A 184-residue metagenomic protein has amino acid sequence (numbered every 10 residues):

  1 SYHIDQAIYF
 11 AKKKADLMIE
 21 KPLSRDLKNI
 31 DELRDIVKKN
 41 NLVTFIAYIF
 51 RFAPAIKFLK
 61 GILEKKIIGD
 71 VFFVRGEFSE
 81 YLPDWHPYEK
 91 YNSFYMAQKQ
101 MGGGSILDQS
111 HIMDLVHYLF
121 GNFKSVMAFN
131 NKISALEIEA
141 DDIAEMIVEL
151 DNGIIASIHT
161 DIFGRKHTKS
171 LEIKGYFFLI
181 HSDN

Functional and structural regions predicted by a protein language model:
S1-I36: Beta-loop-alpha module in the N-terminal Rossmann-like domain of NAD(P)-dependent dehydrogenases, especially those
D5, Y9, E32, F58-G61 (+2 more regions): Alpha-helical elements of Rossmann-like donor-binding domains used by nucleotide-donor carbohydrate transfer enzymes
A11-K12, K38, E64-I67: Residue-level signal for alpha-helix termini/capping positions
K13-A15, N40-V43, I154: A short helix->loop->beta-strand "cap" motif at the edges of active sites that frequently abuts
I19, T44-I46, S182: Hydrophobic residues in well-ordered beta-strands that form the structural core
E32-I49, D70-V74: Rossmann-fold dehydrogenase core element
F50-E137: Predominantly a Rossmann-like dinucleotide-binding segment in NAD(P)-dependent oxidoreductases
L107, M113-N184: Contiguous beta-strand/loop segments that form the cofactor/metal-binding neighborhood of enzyme cores
